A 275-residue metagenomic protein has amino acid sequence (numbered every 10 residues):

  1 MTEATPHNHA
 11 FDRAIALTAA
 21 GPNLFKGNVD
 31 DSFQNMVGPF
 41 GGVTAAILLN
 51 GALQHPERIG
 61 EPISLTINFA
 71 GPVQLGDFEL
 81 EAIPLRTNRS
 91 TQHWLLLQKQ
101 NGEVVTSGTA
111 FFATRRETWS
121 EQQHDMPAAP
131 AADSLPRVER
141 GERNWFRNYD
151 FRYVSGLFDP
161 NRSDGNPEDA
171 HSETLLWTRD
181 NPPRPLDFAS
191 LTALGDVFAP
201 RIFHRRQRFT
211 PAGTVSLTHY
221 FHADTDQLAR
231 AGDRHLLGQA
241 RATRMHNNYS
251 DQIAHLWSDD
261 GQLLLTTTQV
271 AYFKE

Functional and structural regions predicted by a protein language model:
M1-E275: Terminal targeting signals and extreme-terminal segments of soluble enzymes
